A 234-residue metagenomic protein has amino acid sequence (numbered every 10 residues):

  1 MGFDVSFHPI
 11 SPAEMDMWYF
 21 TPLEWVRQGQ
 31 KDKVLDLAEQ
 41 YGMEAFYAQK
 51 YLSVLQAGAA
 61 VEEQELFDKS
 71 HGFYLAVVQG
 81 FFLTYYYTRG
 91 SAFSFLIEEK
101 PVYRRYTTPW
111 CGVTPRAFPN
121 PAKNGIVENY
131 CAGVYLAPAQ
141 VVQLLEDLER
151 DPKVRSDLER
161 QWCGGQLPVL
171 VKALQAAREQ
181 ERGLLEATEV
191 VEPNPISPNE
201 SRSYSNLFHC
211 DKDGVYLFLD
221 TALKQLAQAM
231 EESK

Functional and structural regions predicted by a protein language model:
M1-K234: Acidic (Asp/Glu-rich) sequence patches and key acidic residues that form negatively charged surfaces used
